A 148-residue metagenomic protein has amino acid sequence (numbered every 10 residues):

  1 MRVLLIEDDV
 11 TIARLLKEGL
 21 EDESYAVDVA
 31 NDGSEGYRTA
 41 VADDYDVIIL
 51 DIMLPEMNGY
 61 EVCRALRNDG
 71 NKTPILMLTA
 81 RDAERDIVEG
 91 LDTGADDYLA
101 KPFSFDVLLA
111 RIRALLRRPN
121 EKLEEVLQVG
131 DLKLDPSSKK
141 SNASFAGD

Functional and structural regions predicted by a protein language model:
M1-P119: N-terminal/domain-start alpha-helical segments
R2, A114-D148: Short, Lys/Arg-enriched segments at the junction into DNA-binding effector domains of transcriptional regulators
